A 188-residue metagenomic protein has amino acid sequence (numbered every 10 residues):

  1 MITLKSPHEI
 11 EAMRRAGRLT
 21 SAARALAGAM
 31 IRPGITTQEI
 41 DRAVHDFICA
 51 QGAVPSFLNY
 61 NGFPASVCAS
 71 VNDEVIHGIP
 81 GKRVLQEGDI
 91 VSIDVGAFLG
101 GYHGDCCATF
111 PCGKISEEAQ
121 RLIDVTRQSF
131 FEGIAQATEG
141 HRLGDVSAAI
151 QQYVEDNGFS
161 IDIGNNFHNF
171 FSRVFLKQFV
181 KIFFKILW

Functional and structural regions predicted by a protein language model:
M1-F179, F184-W188: Active-site neighborhoods and metal-handling regions in enzymes and metal-associated proteins
